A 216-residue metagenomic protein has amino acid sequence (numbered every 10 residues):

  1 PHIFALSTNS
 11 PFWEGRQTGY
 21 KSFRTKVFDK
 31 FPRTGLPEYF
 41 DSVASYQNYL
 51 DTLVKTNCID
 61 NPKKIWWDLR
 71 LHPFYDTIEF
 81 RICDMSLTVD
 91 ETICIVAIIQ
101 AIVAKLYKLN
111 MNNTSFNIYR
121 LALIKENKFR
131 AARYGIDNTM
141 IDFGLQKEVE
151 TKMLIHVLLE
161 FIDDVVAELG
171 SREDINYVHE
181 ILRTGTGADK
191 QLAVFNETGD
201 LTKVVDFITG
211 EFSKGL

Functional and structural regions predicted by a protein language model:
P1-A5, V103-L106: A common structural junction motif
P1-F4, E14, I59, D68: Internal, hydrophobic cores of structured domains that mediate oligomerization or house catalytic pockets within large
A5-F31: Glycine-rich, mobile lid/loop segments that gate access to catalytic sites or pores
T25-L216: C-terminal accessory/tail domains of diverse enzymes
